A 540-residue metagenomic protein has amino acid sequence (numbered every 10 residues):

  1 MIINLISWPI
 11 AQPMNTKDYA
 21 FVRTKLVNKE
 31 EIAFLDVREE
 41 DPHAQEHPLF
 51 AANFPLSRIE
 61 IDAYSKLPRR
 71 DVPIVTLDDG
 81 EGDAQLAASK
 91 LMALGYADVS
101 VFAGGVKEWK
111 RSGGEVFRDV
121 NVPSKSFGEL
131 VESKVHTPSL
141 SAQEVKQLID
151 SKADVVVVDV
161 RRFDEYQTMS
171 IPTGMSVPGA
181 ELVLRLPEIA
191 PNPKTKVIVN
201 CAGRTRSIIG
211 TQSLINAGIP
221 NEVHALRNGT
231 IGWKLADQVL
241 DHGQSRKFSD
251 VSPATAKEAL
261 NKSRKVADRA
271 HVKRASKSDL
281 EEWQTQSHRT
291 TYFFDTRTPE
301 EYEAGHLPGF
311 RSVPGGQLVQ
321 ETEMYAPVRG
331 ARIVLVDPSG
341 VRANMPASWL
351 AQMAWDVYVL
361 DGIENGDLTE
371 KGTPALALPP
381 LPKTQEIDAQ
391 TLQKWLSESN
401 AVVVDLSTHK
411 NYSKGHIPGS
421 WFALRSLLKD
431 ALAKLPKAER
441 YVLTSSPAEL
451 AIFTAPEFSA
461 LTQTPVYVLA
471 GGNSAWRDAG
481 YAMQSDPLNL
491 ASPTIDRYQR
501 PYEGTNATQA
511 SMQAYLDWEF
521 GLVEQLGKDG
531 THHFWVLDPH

Functional and structural regions predicted by a protein language model:
I2-A33, V37-V156, V160-Y292, T296-V402 (+1 more regions): Rhodanese-like catalytic fold shared by cysteine-dependent sulfurtransferases and DSP/PTP-type phosphatases
